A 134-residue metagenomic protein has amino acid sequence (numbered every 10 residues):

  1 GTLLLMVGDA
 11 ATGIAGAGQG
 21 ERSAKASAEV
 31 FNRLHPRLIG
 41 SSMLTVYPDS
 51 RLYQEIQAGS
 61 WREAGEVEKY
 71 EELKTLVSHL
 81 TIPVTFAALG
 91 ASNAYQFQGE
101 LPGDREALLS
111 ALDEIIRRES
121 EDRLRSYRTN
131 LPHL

Functional and structural regions predicted by a protein language model:
G1-L3, A88: Structural beta-sheet core signal
L5-A17, L38, T45-D49: Short, catalytically relevant binding-site loops at active-site mouths
V7-R33: Catalytic cores of alpha/beta
K25-L134: Auxiliary Fe-S-binding modules of radical SAM enzymes
